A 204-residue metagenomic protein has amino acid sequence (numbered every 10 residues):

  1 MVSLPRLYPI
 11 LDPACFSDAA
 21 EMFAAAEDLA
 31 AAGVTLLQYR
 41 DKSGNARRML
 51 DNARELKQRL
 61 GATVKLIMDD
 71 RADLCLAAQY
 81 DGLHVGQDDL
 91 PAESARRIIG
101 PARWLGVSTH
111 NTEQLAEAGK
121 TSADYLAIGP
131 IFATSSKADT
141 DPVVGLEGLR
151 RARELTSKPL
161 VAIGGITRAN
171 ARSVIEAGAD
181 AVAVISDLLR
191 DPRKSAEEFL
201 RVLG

Functional and structural regions predicted by a protein language model:
M1-L90, R97-Y125, D141, R151 (+4 more regions): Conserved N-terminal beta1-alpha1 strand-loop-helix module at the mouth
P13-A14, F132-T134: A short, flexible beta-alpha/helix-coil linker loop
S136-A138: Glycine/threonine-rich flexible loop motifs
G148: Conserved cofactor-binding/catalytic machinery of classical short-chain dehydrogenase/reductase
A179-A181: Internal alpha/beta core interface subdomains
